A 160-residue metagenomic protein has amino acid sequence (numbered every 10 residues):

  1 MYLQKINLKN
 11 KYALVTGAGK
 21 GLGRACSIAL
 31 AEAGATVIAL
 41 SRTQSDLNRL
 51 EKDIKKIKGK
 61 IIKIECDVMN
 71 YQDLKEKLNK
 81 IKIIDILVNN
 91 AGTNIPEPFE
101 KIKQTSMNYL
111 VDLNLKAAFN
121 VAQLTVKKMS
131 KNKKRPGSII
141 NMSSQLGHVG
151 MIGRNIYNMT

Functional and structural regions predicted by a protein language model:
Y12, G19-G21: Conserved glycine-rich cofactor-binding loop
A35-R49: Conserved glycine-rich Rossmann-like NAD(P)H-binding loop of the short-chain dehydrogenase/reductase
S45, E65-E76, Q104: The beta1-alpha1 cofactor-binding region of Rossmann-like NAD(H)/NADP(H)-dependent oxidoreductases
P98-F99, K103-V111: Substrate-binding pocket helix/loop in short-chain dehydrogenase/reductase
I102, G150-N158: Active-site loop-to-helix junction immediately N-terminal to the catalytic Tyr of the SDR YXXXK motif in Rossmann-fold
A122, T160: Active-site helix of classical SDR
S144: Residue(s) in the substrate-gating loop at a strand-loop-helix junction that position the organic substrate next
